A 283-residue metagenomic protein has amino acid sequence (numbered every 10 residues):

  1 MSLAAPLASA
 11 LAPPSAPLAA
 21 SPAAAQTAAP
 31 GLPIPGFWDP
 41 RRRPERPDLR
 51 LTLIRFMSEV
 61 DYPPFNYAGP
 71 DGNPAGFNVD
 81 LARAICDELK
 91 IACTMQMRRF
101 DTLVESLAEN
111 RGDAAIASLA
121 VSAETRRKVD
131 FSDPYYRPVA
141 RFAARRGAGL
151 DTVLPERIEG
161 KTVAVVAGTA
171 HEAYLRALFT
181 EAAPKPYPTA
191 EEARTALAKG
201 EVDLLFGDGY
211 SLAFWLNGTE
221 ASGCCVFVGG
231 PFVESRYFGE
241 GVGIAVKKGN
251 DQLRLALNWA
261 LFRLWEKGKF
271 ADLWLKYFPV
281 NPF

Functional and structural regions predicted by a protein language model:
S2-L3, L7, S21, Q26-F283: Proline/Glycine/Serine-rich low-complexity intrinsically disordered segments that serve as flexible stalks/linkers
